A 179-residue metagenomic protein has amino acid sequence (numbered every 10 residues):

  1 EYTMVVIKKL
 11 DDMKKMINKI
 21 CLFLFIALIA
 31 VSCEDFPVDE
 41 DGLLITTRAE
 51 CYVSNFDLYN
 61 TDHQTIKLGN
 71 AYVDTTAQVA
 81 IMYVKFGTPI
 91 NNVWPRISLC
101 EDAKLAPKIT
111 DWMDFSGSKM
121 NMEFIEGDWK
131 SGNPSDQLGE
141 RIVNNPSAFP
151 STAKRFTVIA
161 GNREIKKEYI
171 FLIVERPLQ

Functional and structural regions predicted by a protein language model:
E1-S32: Sec-dependent bacterial lipoprotein signal peptides
C33-Q179: Beta-rich interaction/scaffold domains
